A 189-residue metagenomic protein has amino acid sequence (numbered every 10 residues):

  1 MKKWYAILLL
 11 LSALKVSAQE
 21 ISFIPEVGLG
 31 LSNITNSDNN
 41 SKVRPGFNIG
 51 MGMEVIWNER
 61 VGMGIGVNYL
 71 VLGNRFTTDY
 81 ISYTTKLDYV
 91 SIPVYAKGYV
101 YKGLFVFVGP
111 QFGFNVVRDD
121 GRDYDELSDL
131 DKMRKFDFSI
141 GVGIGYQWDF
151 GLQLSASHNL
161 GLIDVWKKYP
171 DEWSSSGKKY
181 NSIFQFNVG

Functional and structural regions predicted by a protein language model:
M1-E26, F184, V188: Bacterial Sec-dependent N-terminal signal peptides
I21, R60-M63, L104-V106, F150-A156: Repeated loop/turn-to-beta-strand initiation elements of outer-membrane beta-barrel proteins
I21-F23, S41-F47, K86-V90, R134-I140 (+1 more regions): Residues that define the transmembrane beta-barrel architecture of outer-membrane proteins
L29-N33, V55, Y69-G73, F112-V116 (+1 more regions): Transmembrane beta-strands of outer-membrane beta-barrel pores
G30, F105, Y146-L152, Y180-G189: Outer-membrane beta-barrel "beta-signal"
T35-S41, R75-I81, R118-E126, W166-E172: Outer-membrane beta-barrel translocator domains and adjoining extracellular loop/strand segments of Gram-negative
G52-E54, Y95-K97, G143-Q147, S155 (+1 more regions): Transmembrane beta-barrel domains of outer membrane proteins
V55-E59, G98-K102, W148-F150: Outer-membrane beta-barrel strand-turn architecture
